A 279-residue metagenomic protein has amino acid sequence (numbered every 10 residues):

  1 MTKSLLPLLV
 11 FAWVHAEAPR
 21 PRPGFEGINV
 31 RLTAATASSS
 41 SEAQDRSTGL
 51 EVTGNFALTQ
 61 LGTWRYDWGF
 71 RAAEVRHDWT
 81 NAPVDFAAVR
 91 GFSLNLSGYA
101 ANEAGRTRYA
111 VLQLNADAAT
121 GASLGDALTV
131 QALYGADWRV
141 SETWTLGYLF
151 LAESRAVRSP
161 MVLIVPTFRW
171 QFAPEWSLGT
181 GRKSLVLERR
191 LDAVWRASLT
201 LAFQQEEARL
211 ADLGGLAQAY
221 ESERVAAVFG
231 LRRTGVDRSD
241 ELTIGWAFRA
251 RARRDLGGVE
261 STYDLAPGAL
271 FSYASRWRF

Functional and structural regions predicted by a protein language model:
H15-T80: Short glycine/proline- and aromatic-enriched beta-strand/turn motifs that initiate or cap beta-hairpins
L32-S38, F70-D78, L114-T120, F150-A156 (+4 more regions): Transmembrane beta-strands of outer-membrane beta-barrel pores
S38-E42, W79-F86, D117-A122, L133 (+4 more regions): Extracellular loop and loop/strand-boundary signature of outer-membrane beta-barrel proteins
Q44-V52, F86-L94, L124-V130, P160-I164 (+4 more regions): Residues that define the transmembrane beta-barrel architecture of outer-membrane proteins
F56-Q60, G98-N102, A136-W138, W170 (+6 more regions): Residue-level signature of outer-membrane beta-barrel architecture
L61-W68, E103-A110, E142-G147, E175-L178 (+2 more regions): Repeated loop/turn-to-beta-strand initiation elements of outer-membrane beta-barrel proteins
V84-D85, V186, V194-T262: Outer membrane beta-barrel transmembrane domains
I164-W170, E175, A227-V236, D264-F279: Outer-membrane beta-barrel "beta-signal"
